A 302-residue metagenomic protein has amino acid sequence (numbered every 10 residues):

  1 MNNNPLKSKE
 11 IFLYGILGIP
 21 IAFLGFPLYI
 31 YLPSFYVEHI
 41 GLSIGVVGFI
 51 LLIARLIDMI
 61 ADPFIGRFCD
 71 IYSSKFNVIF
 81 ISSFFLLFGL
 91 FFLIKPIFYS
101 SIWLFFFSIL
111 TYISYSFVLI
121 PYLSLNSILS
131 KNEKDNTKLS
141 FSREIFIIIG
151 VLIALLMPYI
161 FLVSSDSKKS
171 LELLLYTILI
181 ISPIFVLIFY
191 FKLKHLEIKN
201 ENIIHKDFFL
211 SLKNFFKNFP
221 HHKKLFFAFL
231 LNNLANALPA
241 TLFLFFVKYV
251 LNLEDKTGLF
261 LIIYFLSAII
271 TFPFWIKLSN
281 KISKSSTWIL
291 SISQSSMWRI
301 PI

Functional and structural regions predicted by a protein language model:
N2-I302: Membrane-embedded alpha-helical bundles of multi-pass transporters/translocases, especially carrier/permease families
